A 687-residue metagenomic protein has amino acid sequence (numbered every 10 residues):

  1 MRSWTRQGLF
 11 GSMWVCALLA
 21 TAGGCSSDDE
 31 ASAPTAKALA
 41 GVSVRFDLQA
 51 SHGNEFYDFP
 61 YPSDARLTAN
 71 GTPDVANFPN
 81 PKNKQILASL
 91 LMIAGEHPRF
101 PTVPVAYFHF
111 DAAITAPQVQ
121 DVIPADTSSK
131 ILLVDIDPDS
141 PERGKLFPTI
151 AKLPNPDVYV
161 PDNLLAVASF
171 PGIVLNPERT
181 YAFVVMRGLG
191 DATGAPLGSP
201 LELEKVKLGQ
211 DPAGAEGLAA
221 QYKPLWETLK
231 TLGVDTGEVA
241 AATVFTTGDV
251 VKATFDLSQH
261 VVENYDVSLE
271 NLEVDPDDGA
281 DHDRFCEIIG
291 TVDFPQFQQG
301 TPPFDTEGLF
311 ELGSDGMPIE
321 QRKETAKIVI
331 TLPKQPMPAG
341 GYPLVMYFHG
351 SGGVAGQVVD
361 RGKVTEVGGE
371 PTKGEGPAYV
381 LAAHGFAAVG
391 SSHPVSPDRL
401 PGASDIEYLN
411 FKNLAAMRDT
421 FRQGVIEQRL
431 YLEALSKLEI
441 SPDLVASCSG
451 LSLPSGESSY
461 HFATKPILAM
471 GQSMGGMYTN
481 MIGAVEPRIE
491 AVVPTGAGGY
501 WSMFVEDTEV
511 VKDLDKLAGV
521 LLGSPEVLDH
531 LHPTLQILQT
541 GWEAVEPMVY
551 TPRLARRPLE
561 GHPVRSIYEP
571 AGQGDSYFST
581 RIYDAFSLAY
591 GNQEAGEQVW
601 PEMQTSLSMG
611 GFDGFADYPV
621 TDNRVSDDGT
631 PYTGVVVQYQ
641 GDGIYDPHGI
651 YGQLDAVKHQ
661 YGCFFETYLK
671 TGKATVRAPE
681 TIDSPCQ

Functional and structural regions predicted by a protein language model:
M1-W14: Bacterial N-terminal signal peptides that target proteins for export
T21-G24: C-terminal motif of bacterial Sec signal peptides marking the signal peptidase cleavage site
A31-P303: Acidic, low-complexity Ser/Thr/Gly/Pro-rich repeat segments typical of extracellular/periplasmic and surface-exposed
V119-I123, R143-L146, P177-T180, A192-L203 (+10 more regions): Short, solvent-exposed loop/turn and secondary-structure capping segments
A166, A416-Q423, A491-Q687: C-terminal subdomain of alpha/beta-hydrolase-fold enzymes, centered on the catalytic histidine and its supporting
A240, A463-P466, E560-I567: Short, proline-enriched alpha-helix->beta-strand connector loops that line the catalytic pocket of alpha/beta-hydrolase
P302-T325, M337-L453: Cap/lid segment of the alpha/beta-hydrolase catalytic domain
S441-E506: Primarily recognizes the serine-hydrolase "nucleophile elbow" in alpha/beta-hydrolase and SGNH/GDSL folds
